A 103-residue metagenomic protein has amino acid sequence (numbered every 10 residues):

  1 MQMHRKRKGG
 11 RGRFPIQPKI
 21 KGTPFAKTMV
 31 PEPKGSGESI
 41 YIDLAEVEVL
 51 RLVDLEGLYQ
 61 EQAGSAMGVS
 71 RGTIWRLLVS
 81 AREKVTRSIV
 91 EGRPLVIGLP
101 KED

Functional and structural regions predicted by a protein language model:
G12-R13, P18-L44: Short, Lys/Arg-enriched anionic-surface-contact patches
V49-L50: Short alpha-helical "packing" element that flanks the helix-turn-helix/winged-helix DNA-binding module
V53-E56: Short helix-to-turn junction characteristic of helix-turn-helix DNA-binding domains, especially the helix
Y59, G68-T73: Helix-turn-helix DNA-binding motif, specifically the short coil turn and the N-cap/start of the second
S65: Alpha-helical residues within the helix-turn-helix
L77-S80: Residues within the DNA-recognition helix of helix-turn-helix
R82-I89: C-terminal flanking helix
